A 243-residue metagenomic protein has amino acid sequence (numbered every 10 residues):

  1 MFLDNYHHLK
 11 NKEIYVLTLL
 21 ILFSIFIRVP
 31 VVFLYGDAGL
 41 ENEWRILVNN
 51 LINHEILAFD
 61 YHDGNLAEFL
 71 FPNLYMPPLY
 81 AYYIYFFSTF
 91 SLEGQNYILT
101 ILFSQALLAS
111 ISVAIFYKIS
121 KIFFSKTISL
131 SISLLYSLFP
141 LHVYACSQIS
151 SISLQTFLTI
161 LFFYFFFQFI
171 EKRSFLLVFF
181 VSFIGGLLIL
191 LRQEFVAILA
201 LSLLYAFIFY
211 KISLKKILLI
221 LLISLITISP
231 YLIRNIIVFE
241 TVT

Functional and structural regions predicted by a protein language model:
K12-E41, I223-I236: Transmembrane signal-anchor helices characteristic of membrane glycosylation enzymes that use polyprenol
I21-I27, I132-P140, Y164, G185-I189 (+1 more regions): Short helix- or helix-capping micro-motifs that position conserved polar/aromatic residues at function-defining sites
G39, L141-Q155, L191: Short acidic/glycine- and proline-prone juxtamembrane loop motifs at membrane-interface regions of multi-pass membrane
L40-P72, L79, F87: Extracytosolic helix-loop segments that constitute the early lumenal/periplasmic catalytic or substrate-binding loops
L74, P78-Y85, F90-I111, S133 (+1 more regions): Loop-to-helix entry region of an early transmembrane alpha helix in multi-pass inner-membrane enzymes
Q95, I111-L138, T156-F157, R173-F179: Transmembrane-helix signature of polytopic, membrane-embedded enzymes that assemble or transfer cell-envelope glycans
T100-F123, L161-F165: Transmembrane-helix motifs of polytopic, lipid-linked glycan transferases
F123-K126, F162-V178, L188, A206-Y210: Membrane-interface transmembrane helices that cradle and orient dolichyl/undecaprenyl
